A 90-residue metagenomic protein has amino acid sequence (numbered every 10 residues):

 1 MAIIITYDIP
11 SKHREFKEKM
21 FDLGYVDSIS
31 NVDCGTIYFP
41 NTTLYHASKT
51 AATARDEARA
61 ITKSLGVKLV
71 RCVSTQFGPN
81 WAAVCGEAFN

Functional and structural regions predicted by a protein language model:
M1-S11: Short, extreme N-terminal segment that most often corresponds to the first beta-strand
P10-D27: Short amphipathic alpha-helix segments
D27-F89: Short, intrinsically disordered low-complexity segments
